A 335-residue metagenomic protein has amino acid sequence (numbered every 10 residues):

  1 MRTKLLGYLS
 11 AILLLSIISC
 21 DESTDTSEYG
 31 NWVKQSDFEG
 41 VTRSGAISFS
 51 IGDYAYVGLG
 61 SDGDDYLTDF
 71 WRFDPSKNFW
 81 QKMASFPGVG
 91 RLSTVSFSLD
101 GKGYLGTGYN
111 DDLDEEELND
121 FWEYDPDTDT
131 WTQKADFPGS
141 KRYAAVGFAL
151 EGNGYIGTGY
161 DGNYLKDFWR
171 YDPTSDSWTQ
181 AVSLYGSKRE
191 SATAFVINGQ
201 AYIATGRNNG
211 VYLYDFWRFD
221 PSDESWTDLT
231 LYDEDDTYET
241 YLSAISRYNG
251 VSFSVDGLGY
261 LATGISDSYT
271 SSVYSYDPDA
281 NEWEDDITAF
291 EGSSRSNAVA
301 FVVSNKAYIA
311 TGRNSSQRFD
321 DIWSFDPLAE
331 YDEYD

Functional and structural regions predicted by a protein language model:
M1-S19: Sec-dependent bacterial lipoprotein signal peptides
C20-D335: Kelch-like beta-propeller repeat domains
